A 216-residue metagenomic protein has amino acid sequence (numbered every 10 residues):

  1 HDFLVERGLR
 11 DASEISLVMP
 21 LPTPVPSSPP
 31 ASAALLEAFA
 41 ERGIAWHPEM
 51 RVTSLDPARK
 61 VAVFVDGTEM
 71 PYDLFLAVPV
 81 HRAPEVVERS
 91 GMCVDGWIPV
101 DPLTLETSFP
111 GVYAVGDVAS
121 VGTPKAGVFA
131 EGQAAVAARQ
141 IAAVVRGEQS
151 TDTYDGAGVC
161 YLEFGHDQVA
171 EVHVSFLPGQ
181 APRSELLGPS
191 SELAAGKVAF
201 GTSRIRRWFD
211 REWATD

Functional and structural regions predicted by a protein language model:
H1-G8, P102: Glycine-rich dinucleotide-binding loop and its adjacent helix/turn
V5-G96: A Rossmann-like FAD-binding core segment of flavoenzymes
R7, T104-L105, T151-D152: Short secondary-structure boundary/capping segments
V52-L55, L105, L162: A structural signal for short hydrophobic beta-strand segments in well-ordered beta-sheet cores
V63, E69-Q133, A142-A143: FAD-site-proximal beta/loop scaffold in flavoenzymes
G96-Y113, F164-S184: FAD-binding beta-loop-beta segment adjacent to the flavin cofactor pocket
V115-F164, H173: A conserved FAD-binding loop/helix module that cradles the flavin
E171-D216: C-terminal auxiliary extensions adjacent to catalytic cores
